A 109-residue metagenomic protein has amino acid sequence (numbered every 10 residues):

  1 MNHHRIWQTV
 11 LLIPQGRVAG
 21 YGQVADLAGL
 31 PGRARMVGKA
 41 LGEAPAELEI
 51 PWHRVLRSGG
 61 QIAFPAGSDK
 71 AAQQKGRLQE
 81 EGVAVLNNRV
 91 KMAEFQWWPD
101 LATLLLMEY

Functional and structural regions predicted by a protein language model:
M1-Y109: Nucleic acid-binding interface residues in structured DNA/RNA-binding domains, emphasizing the DNA-engaging scaffolds
